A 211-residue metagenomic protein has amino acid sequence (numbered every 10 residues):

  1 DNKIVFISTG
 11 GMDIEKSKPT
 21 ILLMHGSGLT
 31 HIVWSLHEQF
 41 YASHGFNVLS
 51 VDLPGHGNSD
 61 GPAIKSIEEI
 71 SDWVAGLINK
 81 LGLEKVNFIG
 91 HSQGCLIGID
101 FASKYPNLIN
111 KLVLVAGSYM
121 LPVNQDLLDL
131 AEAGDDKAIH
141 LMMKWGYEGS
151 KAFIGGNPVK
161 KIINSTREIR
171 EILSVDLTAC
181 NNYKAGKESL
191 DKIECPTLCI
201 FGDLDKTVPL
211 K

Functional and structural regions predicted by a protein language model:
S8-D60: Conserved HGGG/HGGXW glycine-rich cap/lid loop of the alpha/beta-hydrolase fold
M24-G26, H91, F201: The conserved beta1-alpha1 loop
D52, N87, N110-V113, D191: Residue in the alpha/beta-hydrolase core beta-strand immediately N-terminal to the catalytic nucleophile
E69-V86: Conserved acidic catalytic loop of the alpha/beta-hydrolase fold
L96-H140: Flexible "cap/lid" loop of the alpha/beta hydrolase fold
D129-E194: Conserved alpha/beta-hydrolase catalytic His-Asp/Glu region
I193, C199-F201, D205: Short beta-strand/loop motif that positions the catalytic acidic residue of the alpha/beta-hydrolase fold
K206-K211: Conserved alpha/beta-hydrolase "acid-adjacent" motif
